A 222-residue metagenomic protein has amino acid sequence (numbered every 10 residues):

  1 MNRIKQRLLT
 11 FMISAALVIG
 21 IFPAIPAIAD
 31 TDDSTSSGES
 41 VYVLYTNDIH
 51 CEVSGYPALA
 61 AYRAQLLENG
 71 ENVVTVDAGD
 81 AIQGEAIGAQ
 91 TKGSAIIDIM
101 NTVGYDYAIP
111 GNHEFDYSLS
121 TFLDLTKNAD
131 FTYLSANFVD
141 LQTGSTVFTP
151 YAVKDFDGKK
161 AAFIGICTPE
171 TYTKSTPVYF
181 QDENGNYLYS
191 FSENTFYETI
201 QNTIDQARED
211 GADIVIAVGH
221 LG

Functional and structural regions predicted by a protein language model:
M1, I25-D30: Intrinsically disordered, low-complexity Ser/Thr/Pro-rich tracts
N2-M12: Bacterial N-terminal signal peptides that target proteins for export
L9, V18-A27: C-terminal segment of classical bacterial N-terminal signal peptides
M12, A16, G20, S54-Y56 (+1 more regions): Short coil-to-helix leader/linker segments, especially the first N-terminal amphipathic alpha-helix with its helix
M12-I13, A24-P26, K159, E209: Short, intrinsically disordered, low-complexity terminal segments
M12-I13, I21, R63, G70: Generic low-complexity, intrinsically disordered sequence content enriched in small uncharged/hydrophobic residues
D30-G222: Acidic, metal/ion-coordinating pockets
